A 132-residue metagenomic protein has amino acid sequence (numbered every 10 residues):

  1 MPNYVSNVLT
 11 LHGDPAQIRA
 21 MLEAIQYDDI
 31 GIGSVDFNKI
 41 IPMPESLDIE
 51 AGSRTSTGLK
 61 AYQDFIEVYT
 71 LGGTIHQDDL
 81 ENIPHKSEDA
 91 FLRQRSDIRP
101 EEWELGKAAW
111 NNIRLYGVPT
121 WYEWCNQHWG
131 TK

Functional and structural regions predicted by a protein language model:
M1-K132: Long, contiguous binding/interaction regions
